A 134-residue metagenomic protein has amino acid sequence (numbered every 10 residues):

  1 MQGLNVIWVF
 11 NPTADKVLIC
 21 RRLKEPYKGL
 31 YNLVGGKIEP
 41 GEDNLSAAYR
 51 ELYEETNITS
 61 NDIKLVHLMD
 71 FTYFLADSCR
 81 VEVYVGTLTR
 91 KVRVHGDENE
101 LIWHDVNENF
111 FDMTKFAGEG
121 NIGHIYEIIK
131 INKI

Functional and structural regions predicted by a protein language model:
M1-V17: Conserved N-terminal beta-strand and adjoining loop/helix that marks the start of the Nudix/MutT-like hydrolase domain
Q2, L33, S60, A76-V81: Short connector loops at helix/strand junctions that flank enzyme active sites, especially segments positioning acidic
T13, F71-G96, I102-N109, A117-K133: Active-site-adjacent beta-strand/loop module that shapes the phosphate/pyrophosphate-binding cleft
K16-E54: Conserved Nudix-box catalytic region and its N-terminal flanking loop in Nudix hydrolases and closely related
R21, M69-F71: Short hydrophobic alpha-helix segments
T59-M69: A short coil-to-beta-strand element that immediately follows conserved catalytic motifs
T114: Structured-RNA-binding interfaces characteristic of tRNA pseudouridine synthases
